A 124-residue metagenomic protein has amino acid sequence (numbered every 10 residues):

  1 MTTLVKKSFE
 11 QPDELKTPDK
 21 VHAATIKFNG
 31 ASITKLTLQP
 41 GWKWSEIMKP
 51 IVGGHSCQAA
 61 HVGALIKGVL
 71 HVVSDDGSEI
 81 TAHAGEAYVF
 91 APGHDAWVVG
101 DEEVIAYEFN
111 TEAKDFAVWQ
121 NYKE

Functional and structural regions predicted by a protein language model:
M1-T37, S45, N121-E124: A short, N-terminal "cap"/entry segment at the start of jelly-roll beta-barrel domains of the cupin/DSBH fold
K35-L36, D95, D101-Q120: A short hydrophobic beta-strand segment most commonly corresponding to one strand of the jelly-roll/cupin
K35-S56: Conserved short histidine dyad/triad with adjacent acidic residue
L36-L38, G63, Y88: Conserved GNAT-family N-acetyltransferase fold
K43-W44, G68-V73, A96: Short beta-strand segments in beta-sandwich/barrel cores
P50-D76: Glycine- and acidic-residue-biased ligand/ion/polar-headgroup-sensing regions
I66-K67, P92, G100: A cytosolic small-molecule/anion-sensing beta-strand core signal
S74-G93: Short acidic-glycine-tyrosine-enriched beta hairpin
